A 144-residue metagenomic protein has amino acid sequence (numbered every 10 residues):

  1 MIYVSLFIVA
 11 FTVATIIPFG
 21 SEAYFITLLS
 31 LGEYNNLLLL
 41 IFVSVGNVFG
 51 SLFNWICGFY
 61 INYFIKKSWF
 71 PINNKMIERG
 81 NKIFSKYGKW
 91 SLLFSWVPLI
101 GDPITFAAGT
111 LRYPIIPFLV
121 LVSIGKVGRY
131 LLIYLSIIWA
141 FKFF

Functional and structural regions predicted by a protein language model:
M1-S5, L31-P103, T110-F144: Membrane-interfacial helix-loop-helix
F11-L28, W96-A107: Transmembrane helix boundary and interhelical junction motifs in multipass membrane proteins
